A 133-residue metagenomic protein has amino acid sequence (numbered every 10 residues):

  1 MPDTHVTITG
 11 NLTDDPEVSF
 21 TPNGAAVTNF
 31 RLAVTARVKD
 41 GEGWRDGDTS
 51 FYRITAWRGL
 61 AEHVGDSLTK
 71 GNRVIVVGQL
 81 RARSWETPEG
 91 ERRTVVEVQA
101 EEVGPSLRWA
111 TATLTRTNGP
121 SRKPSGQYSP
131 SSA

Functional and structural regions predicted by a protein language model:
M1-T4, S19-N23, K39-R45, E62 (+3 more regions): Acidic, gly/ser/pro-rich intrinsically disordered tails
P2, V6-G47, S84, T94: Core FKBP-type peptidyl-prolyl cis-trans isomerase
I8-L12, L32, K70-A82, A100: OB-fold and OB-like beta-barrel modules that bind single-stranded nucleic acids
N29-A33, R53-T55, V98: Short, acidic/hydrophobic/Gly-rich beta-strand patch recurrent on exposed beta strands that often constitutes part
T49-G59: Beta-strand/loop nucleic-acid-binding surfaces
W57-R92: Beta-rich strand-turn-strand
R81-Q99, G104, R108, A112: OB-fold single-stranded nucleic acid-binding module
